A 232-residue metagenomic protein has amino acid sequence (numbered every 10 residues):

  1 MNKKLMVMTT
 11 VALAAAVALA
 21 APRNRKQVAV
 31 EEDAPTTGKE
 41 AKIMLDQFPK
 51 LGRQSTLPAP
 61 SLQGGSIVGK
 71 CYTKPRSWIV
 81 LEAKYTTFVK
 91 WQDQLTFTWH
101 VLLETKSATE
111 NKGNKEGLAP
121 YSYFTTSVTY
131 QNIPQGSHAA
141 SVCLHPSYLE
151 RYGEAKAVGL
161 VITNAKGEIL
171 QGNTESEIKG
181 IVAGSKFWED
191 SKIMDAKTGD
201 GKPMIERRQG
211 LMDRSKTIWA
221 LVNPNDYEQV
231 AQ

Functional and structural regions predicted by a protein language model:
M1-K4: Positively charged n-region of N-terminal signal peptides that target proteins for export
V11-A20: Hydrophobic h-region of N-terminal signal peptides that target proteins for export in Gram-negative bacteria
R25-K74, P203-Q232: Short, compositionally biased P/S/T/A/G/V-rich stretches that sit at domain boundaries
V68-Y85, Q94, V142-L144: Contiguous beta-strand segments within globular domains
K70-Y72, K115-T174, S215-A220: Extended, solvent-exposed segments with strong compositional bias
T87-L95, A108-N111, E150-Y152: A short beta-turn/strand-edge loop motif at beta-sheet boundaries
L102-P120: Short aromatic-acidic-glycine turn motif
P120-N132, K166-Q232: Short beta-strand elements
